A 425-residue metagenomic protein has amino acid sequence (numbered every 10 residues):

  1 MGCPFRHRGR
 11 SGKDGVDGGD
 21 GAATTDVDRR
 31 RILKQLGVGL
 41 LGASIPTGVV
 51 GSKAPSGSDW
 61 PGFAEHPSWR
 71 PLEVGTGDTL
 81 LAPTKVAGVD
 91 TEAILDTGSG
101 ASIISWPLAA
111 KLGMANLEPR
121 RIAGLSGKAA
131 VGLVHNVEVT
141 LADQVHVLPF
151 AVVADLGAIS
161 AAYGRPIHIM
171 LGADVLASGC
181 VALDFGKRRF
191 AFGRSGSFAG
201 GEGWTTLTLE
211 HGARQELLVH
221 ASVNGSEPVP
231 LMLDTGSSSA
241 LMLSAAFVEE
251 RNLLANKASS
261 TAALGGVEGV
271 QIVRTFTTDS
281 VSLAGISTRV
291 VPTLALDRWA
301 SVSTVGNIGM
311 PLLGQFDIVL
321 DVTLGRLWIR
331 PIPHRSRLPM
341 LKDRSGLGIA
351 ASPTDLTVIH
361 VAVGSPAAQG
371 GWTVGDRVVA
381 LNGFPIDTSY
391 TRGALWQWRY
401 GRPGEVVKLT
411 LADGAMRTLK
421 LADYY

Functional and structural regions predicted by a protein language model:
G2-R10, D14, D20-Y425: Pepsin/retropepsin-fold aspartyl endopeptidases
